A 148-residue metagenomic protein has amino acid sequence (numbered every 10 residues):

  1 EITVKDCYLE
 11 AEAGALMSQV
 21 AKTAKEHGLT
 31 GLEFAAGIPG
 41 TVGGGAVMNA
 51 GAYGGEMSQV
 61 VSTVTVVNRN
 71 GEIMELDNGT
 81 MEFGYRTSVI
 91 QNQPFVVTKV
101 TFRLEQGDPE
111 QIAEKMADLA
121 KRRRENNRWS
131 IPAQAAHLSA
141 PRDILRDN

Functional and structural regions predicted by a protein language model:
E1-V42: Anion-binding (especially nucleotide phosphate/pyrophosphate-binding) glycine-rich loop and adjoining beta-alpha core
I2-D6, G45-A46, F95-K99: Acidic/polar active-site rim loop that often engages polyanionic ligands
V4-E12, L16-S18, S62-D77: Short, conserved aromatic-histidine micro-motifs
A11, S18-V20, G55, N78-R86: Short secondary-structure transition/capping segments
Q19-T23, T63, K99, D118: Alpha-helical scaffold segments in soluble metabolic enzymes
K25-H27, G31-I73: Hydrophobic alpha-helical segments and helix pairs
V67-N68, I73-N148: Phosphate/pyrophosphate- and phosphate-bearing ligand-binding catalytic cores of soluble enzymes
